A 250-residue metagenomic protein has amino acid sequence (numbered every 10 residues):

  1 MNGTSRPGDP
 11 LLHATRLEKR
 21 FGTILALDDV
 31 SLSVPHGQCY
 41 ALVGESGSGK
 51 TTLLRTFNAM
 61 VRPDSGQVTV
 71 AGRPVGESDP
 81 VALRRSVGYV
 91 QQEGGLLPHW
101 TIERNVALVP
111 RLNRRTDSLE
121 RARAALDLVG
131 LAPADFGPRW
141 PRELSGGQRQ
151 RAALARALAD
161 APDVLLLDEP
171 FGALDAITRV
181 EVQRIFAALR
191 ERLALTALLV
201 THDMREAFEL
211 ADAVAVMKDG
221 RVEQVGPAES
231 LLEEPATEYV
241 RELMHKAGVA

Functional and structural regions predicted by a protein language model:
V43-E45: The feature captures the beta-strand-to-loop junction immediately N-terminal to the Walker
N58: Helix-to-loop junction immediately C-terminal to a conserved catalytic motif
S78-P80, W100, R104-S118, D127-G130: ABC-type ATPase nucleotide-binding domains, specifically the catalytic core motifs of the NBD
W140-L144, Q148: Conserved ABC ATPase signature
A161: Conserved catalytic motifs of ABC-family nucleotide-binding domains
D219-G220: Conserved ABC ATPase "signature" C-loop
V225-G226, E234: ABC ATPase "signature
